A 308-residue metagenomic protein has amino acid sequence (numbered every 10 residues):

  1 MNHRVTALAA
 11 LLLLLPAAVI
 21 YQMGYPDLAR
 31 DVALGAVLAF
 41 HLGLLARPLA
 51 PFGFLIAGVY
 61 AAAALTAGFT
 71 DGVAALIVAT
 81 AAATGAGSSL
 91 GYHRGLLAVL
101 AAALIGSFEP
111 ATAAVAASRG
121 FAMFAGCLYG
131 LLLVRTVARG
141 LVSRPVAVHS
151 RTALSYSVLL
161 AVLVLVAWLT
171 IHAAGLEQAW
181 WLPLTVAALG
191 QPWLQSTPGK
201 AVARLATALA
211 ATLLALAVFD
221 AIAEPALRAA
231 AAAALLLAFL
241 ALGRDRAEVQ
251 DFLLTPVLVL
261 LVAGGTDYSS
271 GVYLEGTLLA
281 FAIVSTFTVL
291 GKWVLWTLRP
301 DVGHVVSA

Functional and structural regions predicted by a protein language model:
M1-A57, G291, V306-A308: N-terminal signal-anchor module of multipass membrane proteins
N2-H3, G43-F54, G85-A98, L194-R204 (+1 more regions): Membrane-helix interface "capping/anchor" motifs
A18-L34, A63-A79, R119-A125, L169-L182 (+1 more regions): Structural signature of hydrophobic alpha-helical transmembrane segments
L42-A46, S88-G91, L132-T152, W193-Q195 (+5 more regions): Cytoplasmic membrane-interface segments at the C-terminal ends of transmembrane helices
A63-H149: Membrane-interface helix-loop-helix junctions at boundaries between adjacent transmembrane segments
V73-A75, A113-G126, A226-A231, A247-F252 (+1 more regions): Loop-to-transmembrane alpha-helix initiation sites
V148-L169: Membrane-water interface at loop-to-transmembrane-helix junctions
L165-I222: Transmembrane helical segments that form the transport core of multi-pass membrane transport proteins
